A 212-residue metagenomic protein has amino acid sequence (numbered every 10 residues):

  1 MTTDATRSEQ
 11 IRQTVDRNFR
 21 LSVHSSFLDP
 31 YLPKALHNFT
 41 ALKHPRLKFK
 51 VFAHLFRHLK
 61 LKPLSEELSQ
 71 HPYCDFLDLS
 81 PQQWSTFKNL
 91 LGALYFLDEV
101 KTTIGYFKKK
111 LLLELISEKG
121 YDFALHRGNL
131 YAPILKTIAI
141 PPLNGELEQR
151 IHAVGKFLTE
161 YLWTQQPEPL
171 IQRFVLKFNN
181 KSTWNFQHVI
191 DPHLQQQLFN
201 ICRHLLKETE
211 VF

Functional and structural regions predicted by a protein language model:
M1-F212: General marker for long, soluble alpha-helical cores
